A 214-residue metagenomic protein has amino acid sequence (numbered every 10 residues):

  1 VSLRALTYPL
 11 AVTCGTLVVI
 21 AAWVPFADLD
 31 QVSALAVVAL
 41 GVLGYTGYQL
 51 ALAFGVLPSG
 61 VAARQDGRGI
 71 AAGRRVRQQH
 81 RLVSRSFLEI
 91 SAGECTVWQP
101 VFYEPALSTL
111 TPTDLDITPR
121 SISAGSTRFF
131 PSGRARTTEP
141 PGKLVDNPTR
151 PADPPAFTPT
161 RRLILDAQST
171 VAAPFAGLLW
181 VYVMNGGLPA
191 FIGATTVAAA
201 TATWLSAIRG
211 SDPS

Functional and structural regions predicted by a protein language model:
V1-G60, T158-S214: Alpha-helical transmembrane spans
R64-L82: Structural detector for short beta-strands of small beta-barrel domains
A71, L88, L115: A broad, low-specificity signal marking well-ordered, structured residues that form hydrophobic/aromatic
Q79-S91: Short aromatic-glycine-enriched beta-strand elements
H80, C95, I122-A124: Generic "edge-of-domain/loop-turn" microfeature
C95-F102: A short macromolecule-binding patch
E104-P154: A membrane-cytosol interface segment of integral membrane proteins
